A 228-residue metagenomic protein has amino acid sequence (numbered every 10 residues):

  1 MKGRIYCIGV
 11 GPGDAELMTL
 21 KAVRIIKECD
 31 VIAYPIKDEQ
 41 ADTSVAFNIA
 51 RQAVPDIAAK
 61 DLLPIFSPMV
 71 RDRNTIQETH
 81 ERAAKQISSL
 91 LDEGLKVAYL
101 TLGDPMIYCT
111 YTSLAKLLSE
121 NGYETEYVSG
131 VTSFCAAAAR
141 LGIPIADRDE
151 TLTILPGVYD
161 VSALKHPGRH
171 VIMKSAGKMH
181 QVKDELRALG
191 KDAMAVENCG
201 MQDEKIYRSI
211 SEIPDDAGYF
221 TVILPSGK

Functional and structural regions predicted by a protein language model:
M1-A15, L20-Y123, S211-P214, T221-V222 (+1 more regions): Class I S-adenosyl-L-methionine
I5, I36, L164-K228: A contiguous loop/helix-start segment that scaffolds small-molecule binding in enzyme catalytic cores
Y34, D61-F66, Y127, D147 (+4 more regions): Structural signal for conserved beta-strand scaffold positions within catalytic alpha/beta enzyme cores
E39-A41, T132-C135, M201-D203: Short gly/pro/ser/thr-enriched loop/turn and capping motifs at secondary-structure boundaries
S67-R73, D160-S162, M201-E204: A short acidic, often aromatic-flanked loop/helix-cap motif at beta-alpha or helix-coil junctions that lines enzyme
T75-A83, R140-I143, K165-R169, Y207-E212: Short, surface-exposed amphipathic charged segments that create phosphate/polyanion-binding patches used for binding
Q86-S88, P156-L164, G177-Q181: A short, acidic, amphipathic alpha-helical segment used as a generic capping/interface helix at domain edges
M106-H166, P214: Class I SAM-dependent methyltransferase SAM-binding "motif I" and its flanking Rossmann-like core
